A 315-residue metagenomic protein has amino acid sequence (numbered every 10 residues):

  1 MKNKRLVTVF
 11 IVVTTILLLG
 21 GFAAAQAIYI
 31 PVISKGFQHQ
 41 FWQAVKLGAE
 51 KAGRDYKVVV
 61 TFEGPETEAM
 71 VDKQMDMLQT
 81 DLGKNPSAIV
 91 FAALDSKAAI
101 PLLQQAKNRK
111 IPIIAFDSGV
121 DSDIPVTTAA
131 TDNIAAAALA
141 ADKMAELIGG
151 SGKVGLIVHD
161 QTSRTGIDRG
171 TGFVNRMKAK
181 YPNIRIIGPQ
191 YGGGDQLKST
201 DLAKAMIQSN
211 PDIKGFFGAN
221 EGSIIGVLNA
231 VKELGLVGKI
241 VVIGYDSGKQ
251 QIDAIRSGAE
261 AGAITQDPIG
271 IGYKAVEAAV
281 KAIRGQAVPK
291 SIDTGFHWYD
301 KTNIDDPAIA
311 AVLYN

Functional and structural regions predicted by a protein language model:
K2-L6, A23-N315: A residue-level marker of the well-folded mature domains of exported/periplasmic proteins
F10-G21: Bacterial N-terminal signal peptides
